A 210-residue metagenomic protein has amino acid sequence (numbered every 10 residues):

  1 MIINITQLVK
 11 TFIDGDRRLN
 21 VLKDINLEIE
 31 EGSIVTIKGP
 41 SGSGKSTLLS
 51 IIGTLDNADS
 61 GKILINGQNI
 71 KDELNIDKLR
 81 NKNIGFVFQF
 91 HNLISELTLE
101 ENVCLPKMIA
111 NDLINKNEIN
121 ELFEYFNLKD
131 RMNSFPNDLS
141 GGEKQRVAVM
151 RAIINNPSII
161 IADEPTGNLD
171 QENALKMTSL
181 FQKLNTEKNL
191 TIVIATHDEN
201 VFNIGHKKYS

Functional and structural regions predicted by a protein language model:
K38-P40: The feature captures the beta-strand-to-loop junction immediately N-terminal to the Walker
G53: Helix-to-loop junction immediately C-terminal to a conserved catalytic motif
K62-K78: ABC ATPase NBD Q-loop/coupling interface
L97-C104: Short coil-to-helix segment of the ABC ATPase nucleotide-binding domain corresponding to the Q-loop/switch region
F135-Q145: Conserved ABC ATPase signature
I154-S158: A short, proline-enriched helix->beta-strand linker immediately N-terminal to the Walker B motif in ABC-type P-loop
I160-D163: Catalytic Walker B motif of ABC-type/P-loop ATPase nucleotide-binding domains
